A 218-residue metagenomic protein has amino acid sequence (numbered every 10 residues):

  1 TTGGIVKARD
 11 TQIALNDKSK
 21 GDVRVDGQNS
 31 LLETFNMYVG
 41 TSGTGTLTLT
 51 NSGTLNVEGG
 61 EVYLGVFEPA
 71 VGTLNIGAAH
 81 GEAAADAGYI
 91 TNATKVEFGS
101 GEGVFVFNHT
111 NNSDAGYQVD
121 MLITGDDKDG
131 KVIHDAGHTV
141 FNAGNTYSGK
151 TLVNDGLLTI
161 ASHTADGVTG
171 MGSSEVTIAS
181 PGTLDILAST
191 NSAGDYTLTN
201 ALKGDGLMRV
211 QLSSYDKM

Functional and structural regions predicted by a protein language model:
G4-S19, Q28-M37, L49, G53-F98 (+3 more regions): Surface-exposed loop/turn positions within long extracellular repeat scaffolds, especially the passenger domains
I133-H134, M208: Parallel beta-helix/beta-solenoid
